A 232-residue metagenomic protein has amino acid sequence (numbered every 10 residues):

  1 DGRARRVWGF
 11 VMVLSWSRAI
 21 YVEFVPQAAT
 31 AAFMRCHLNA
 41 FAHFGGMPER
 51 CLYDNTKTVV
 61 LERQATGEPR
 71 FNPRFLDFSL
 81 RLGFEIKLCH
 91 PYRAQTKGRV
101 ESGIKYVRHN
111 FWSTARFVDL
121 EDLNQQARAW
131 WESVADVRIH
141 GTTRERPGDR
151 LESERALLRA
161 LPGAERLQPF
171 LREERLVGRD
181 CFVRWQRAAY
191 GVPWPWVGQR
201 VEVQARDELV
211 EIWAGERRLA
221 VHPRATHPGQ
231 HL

Functional and structural regions predicted by a protein language model:
A4-R18, L52, F78, A205: Short conserved beta-strand segments at catalytic cores or DNA/RNA-binding microdomains of nucleic-acid binding
S17-A19, T56-V60: A short, flexible beta-alpha/helix-coil linker loop
V22-R50, A225-H231: Active-site beta-loop-alpha junctions of metal-dependent nucleic acid enzymes, especially the RNase H-like/DDE
F24-V25, E62-G67: Short, solvent-exposed loop/turn segments at secondary-structure boundaries
Y53-D54, A65-T66, R74, F84-R108 (+2 more regions): RNase H-like two-metal-ion nuclease catalytic core shared by retroviral integrases and related mobile-element nucleases
I104-Q204: Active-site-proximal acidic segments at structured loop/helix or strand boundaries that coordinate catalytic metals
D207-L232: C-terminal, non-catalytic macromolecule-binding modules
